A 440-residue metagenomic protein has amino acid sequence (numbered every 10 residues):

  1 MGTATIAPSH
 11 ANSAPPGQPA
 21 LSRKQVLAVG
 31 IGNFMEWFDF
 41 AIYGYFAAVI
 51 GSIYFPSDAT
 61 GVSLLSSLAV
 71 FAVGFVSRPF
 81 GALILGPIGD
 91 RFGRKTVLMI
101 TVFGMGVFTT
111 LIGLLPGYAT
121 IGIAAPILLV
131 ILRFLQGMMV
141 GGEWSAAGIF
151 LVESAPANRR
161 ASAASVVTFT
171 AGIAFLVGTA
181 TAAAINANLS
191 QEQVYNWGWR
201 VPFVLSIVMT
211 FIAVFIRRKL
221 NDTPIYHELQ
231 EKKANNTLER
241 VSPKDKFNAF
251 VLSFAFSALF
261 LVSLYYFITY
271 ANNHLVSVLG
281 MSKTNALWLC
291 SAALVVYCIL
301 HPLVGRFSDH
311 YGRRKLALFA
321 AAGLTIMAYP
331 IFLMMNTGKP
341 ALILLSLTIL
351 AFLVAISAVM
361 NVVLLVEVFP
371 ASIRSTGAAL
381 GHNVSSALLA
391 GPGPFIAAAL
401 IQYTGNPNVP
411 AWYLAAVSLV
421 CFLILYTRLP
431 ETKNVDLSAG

Functional and structural regions predicted by a protein language model:
G44, K246-Y297, A390-P394: Extracytoplasmic gate region of multi-pass secondary transporters
A47-F80: Extracellular/periplasmic helix-loop-helix junction of adjacent transmembrane segments in MFS-like secondary
A82-G93, H301-G312: Helix-to-loop junctions at the C-terminal end of transmembrane segments in multipass secondary transporters
R91-F103, H310-A321: Cytoplasmic membrane-interface "Motif A"-like loop-to-helix N-cap segments of 12-TM Major Facilitator Superfamily
F103-G122, A322-T337: C-terminal ends and interior cores of transmembrane alpha-helices in multi-pass membrane transporters/permeases
S162-N186, H382-G393: Glycine-rich segments within core transmembrane alpha-helices of 12-TM secondary carriers
R314-N361: C-terminal transmembrane helical hairpin of 12-TM major facilitator-type secondary transporters
S372-T404: A late C-terminal transmembrane helix in Major Facilitator Superfamily
